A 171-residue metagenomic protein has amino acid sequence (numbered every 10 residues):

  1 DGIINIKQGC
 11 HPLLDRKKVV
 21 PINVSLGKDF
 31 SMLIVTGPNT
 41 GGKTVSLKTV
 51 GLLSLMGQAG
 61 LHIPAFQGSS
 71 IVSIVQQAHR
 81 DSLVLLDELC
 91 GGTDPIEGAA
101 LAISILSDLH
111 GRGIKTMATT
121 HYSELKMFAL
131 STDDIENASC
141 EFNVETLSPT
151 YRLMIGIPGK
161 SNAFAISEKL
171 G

Functional and structural regions predicted by a protein language model:
G2-G171: ATPase nucleotide-binding head domains, primarily ABC-like/P-loop NTPase cores
